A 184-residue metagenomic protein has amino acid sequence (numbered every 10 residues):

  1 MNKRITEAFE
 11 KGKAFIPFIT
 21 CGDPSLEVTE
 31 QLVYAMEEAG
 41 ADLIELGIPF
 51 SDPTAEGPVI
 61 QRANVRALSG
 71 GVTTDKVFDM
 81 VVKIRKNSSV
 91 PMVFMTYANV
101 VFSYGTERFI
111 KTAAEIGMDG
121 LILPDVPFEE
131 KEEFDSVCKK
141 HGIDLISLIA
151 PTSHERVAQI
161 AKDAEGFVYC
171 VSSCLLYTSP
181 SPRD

Functional and structural regions predicted by a protein language model:
M1-I16: N-terminal amphipathic alpha-helix/helix-capping segment at the start of soluble metabolic enzymes
N2-K3, A55-G57, T74-D79, S103-Y104 (+3 more regions): Active-site-adjacent beta->alpha loops and helix N-cap segments on the catalytic face of soluble alpha/beta enzymes
E45-V72: Glycine-rich, proline-tolerant flexible connector loops at the mouths of alpha/beta enzymes
G47, A113, I160: Conserved, mostly hydrophobic/aromatic
N64-I122: Active-site beta->alpha loop and helix N-cap motifs at the rims of alpha/beta catalytic domains
D119-E130, D144-T152: Catalytic beta/alpha-barrel core
D135, A150-F167: Anionic-ligand binding region
Y177-D184: Conserved small/polar residues in nucleotide/adenosyl-binding loops
